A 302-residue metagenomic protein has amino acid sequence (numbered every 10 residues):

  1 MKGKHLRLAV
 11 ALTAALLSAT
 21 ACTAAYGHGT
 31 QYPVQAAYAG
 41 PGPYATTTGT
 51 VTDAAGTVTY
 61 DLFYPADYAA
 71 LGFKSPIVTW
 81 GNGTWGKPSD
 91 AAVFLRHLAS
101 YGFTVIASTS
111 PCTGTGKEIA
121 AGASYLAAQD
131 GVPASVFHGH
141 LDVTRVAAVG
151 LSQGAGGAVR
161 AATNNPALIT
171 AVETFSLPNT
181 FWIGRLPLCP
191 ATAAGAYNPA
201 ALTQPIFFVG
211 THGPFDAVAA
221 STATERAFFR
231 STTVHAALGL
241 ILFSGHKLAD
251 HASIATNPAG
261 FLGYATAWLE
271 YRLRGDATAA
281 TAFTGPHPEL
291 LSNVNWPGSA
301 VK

Functional and structural regions predicted by a protein language model:
M1-V10: Bacterial N-terminal signal peptides that target proteins for export
V10-T20: Bacterial N-terminal signal peptides
Y26-F73: N-terminal cap/lid segment of alpha/beta-hydrolase-fold proteins
Y68-K74, K117-G156, T163-N164: Gly/Ser-rich "nucleophile elbow"/oxyanion-hole loop immediately N-terminal to the catalytic nucleophile in hydrolases
G72-G83: Short beta-strand element of the alpha/beta-hydrolase
S89-A107: Short amphipathic alpha-helix adjacent to the substrate-entry channel of hydrolases
A167-A255: The feature captures the conserved acid-bearing segment of alpha/beta-hydrolase catalytic domains
S244-K302: Alpha/beta-hydrolase-fold serine-hydrolase catalytic core, especially in secreted/extracellular enzymes
